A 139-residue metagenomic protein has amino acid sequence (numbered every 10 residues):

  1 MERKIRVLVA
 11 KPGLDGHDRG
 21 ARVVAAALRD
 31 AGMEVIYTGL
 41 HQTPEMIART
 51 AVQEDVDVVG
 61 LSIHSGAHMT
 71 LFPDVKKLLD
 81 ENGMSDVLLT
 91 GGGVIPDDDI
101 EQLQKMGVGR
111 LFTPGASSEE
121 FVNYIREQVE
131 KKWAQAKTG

Functional and structural regions predicted by a protein language model:
M1-K4, M84: Short, flexible coil/linker segments at domain boundaries that flank nucleotide/cofactor-interacting
A10-L14: N-terminal pre-triad scaffold of radical SAM enzymes
A21-N123, E130-K131: Cofactor-cradling patches in redox/metallo enzymes
E127-G139: The C-terminal output helix
